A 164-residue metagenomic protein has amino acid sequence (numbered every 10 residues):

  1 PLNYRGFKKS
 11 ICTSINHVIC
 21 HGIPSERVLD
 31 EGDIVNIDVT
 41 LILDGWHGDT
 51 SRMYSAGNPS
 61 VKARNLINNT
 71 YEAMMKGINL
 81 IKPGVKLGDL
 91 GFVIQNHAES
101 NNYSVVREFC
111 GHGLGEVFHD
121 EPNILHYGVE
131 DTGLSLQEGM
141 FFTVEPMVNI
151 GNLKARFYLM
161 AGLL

Functional and structural regions predicted by a protein language model:
P1-L164: Active-site neighborhoods and metal-handling regions in enzymes and metal-associated proteins
